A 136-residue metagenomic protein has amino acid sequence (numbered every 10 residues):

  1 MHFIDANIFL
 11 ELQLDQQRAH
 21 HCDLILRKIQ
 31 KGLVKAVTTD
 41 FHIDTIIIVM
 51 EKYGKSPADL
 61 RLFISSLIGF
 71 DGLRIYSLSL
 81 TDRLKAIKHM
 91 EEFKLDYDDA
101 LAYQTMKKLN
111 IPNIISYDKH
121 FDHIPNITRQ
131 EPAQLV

Functional and structural regions predicted by a protein language model:
M1, K108-V136: Acidic, PIN/NYN-like endoribonuclease modules and their adjacent C-terminal/linker elements
M1-T38, Y53-L62, V136: Short, well-structured N-terminal submotif of metal-dependent ribonuclease cores
L33-A36, G72-R74, N110-P112: Short active-site oxyanion
D40-H42, I68-E91: Acidic catalytic patch
I47-G72: Active-site-proximal, substrate-binding regions of enzyme catalytic domains and RNA-binding/basic surfaces
D96-N113: Acidic, metal-associated active-site segment
